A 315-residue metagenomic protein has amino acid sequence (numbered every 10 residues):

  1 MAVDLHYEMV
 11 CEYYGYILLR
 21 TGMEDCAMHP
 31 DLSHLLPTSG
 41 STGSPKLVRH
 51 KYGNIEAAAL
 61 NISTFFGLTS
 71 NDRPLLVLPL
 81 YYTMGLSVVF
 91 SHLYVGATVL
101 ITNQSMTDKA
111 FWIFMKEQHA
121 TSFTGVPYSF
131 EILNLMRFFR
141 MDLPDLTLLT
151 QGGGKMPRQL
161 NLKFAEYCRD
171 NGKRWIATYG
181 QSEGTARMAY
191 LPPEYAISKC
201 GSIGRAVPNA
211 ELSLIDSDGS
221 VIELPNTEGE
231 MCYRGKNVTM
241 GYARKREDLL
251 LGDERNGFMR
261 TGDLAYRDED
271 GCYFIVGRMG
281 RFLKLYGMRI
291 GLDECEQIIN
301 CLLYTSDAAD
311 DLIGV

Functional and structural regions predicted by a protein language model:
M1-M28: Structural core segment of the AMP-binding/adenylate-forming
R20-P37, S44, G67-R73: Conserved pre-ATP/AMP-binding loop-to-beta segment of ANL
L32-L60, D311: Conserved AMP-binding A3 loop
E56-R73, T83-S122, V207: Conserved AMP-binding/adenylation subdomain of ANL enzymes
A120-G125, N134-S198, E211: Gly/Ser/Thr-rich phosphate-binding loop
F123, G235, M240-G241, G262-D307: AMP-binding/adenylate-forming catalytic core of the ANL superfamily
R205-N209, S220-G252, M288-I290: Conserved ATP/PPi-binding loop(s) of AMP-dependent carboxylate-activating enzymes
A308-D310, G314-V315: Positively charged, low-complexity/disordered segments
